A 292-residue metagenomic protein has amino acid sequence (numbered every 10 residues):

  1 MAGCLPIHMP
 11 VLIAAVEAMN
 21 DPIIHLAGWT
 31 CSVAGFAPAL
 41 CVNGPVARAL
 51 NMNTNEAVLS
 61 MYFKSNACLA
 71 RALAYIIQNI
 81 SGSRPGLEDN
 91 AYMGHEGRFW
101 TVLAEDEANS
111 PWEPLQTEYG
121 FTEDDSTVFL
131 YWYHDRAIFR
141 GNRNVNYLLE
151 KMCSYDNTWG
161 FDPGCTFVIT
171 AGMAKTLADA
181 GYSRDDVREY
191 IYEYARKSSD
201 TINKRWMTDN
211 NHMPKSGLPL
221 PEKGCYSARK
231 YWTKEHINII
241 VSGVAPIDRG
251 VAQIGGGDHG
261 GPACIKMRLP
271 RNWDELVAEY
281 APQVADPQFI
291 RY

Functional and structural regions predicted by a protein language model:
M1-Y292: Non-transmembrane, aqueous-exposed alpha-helical and coiled segments at domain scale
